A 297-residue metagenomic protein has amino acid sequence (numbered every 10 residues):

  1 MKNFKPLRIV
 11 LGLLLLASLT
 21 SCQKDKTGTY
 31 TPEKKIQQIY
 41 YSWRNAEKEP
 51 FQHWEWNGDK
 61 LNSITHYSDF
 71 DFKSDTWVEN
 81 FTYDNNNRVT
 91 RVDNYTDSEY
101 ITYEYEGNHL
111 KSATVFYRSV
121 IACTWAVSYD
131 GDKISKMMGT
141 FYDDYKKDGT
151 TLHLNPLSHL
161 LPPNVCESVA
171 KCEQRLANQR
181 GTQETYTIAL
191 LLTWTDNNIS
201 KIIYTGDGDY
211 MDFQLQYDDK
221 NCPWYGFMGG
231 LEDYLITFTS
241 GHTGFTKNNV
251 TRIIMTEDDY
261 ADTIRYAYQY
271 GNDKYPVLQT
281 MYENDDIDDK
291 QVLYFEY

Functional and structural regions predicted by a protein language model:
K2-V10: Bacterial N-terminal signal peptides that target proteins for export
S18-S21: C-terminal motif of bacterial Sec signal peptides marking the signal peptidase cleavage site
K24-Y297: Buried hydrophobic residues that stabilize the cores of well-folded domains
